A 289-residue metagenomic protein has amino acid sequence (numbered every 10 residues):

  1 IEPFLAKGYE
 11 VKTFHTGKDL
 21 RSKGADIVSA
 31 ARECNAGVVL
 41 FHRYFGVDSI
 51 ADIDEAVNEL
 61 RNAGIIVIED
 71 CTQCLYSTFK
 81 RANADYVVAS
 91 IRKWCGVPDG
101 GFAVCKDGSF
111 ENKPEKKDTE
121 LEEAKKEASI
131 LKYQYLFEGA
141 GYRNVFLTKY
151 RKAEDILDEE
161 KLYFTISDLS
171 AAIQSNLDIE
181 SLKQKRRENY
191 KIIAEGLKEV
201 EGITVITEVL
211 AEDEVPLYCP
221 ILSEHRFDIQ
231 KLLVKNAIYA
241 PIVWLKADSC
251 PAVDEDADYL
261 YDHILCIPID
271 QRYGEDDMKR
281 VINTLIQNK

Functional and structural regions predicted by a protein language model:
I1-I68, C74: PLP-dependent aminotransferase-like
H15-L20, T72-Q73, I91-C95, W244-S249: Short, acidic/turn-prone active-site loops that include or flank metal/cofactor- and phosphate-binding residues
L20-D26, S77-F79, G96-G100, P251-D254: Short, charged, surface-exposed secondary-structure boundary motifs
L40-F41, K116-K289: PLP-dependent aminotransferase class I/II
I66-I68, Y86, I264-C266: Structural preference for beta-strand elements that scaffold enzyme active sites
C71-F79, H225-R226: Short, polar loop motifs at secondary-structure junctions
A84-A140: Active-site PLP attachment segment
